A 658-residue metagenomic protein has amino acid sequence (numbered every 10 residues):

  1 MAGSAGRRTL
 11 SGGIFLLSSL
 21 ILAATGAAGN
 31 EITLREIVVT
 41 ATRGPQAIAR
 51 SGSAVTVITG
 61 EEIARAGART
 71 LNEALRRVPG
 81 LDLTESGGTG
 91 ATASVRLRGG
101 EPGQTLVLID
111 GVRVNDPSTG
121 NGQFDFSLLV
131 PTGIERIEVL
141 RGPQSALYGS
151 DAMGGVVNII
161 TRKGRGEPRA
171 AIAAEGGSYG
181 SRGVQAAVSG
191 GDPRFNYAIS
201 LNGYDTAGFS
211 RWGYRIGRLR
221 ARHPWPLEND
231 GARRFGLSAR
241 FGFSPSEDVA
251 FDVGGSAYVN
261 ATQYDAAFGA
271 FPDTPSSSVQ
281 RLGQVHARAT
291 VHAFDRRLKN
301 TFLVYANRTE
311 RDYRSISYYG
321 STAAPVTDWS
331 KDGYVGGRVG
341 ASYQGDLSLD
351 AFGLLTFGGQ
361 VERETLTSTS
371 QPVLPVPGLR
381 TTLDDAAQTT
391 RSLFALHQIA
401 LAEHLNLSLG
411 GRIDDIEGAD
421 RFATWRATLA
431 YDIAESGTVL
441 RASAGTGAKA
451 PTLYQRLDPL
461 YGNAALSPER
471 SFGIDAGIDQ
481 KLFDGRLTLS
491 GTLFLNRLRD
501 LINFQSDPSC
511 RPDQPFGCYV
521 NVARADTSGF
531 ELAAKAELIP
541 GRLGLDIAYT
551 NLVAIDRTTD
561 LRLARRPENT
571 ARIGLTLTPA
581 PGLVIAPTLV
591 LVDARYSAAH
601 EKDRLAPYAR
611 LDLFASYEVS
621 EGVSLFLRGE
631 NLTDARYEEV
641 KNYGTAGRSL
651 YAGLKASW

Functional and structural regions predicted by a protein language model:
L71-A74, A93-R96, T105-L108, F124-V130 (+3 more regions): N-terminal periplasmic accessory domains that precede and gate Gram-negative outer-membrane beta-barrel machines
N72, R76-D116, E135: Extracytoplasmic beta-strand/coil segments of soluble accessory domains associated with Gram-negative outer-membrane
R113-R141, L460: Short acidic/polar hinge/loop motifs at secondary-structure boundaries that mediate gating or recognition
N158, R165-E167, A173-E175, A187-S278: Periplasmic-side early beta-strands and strand-to-turn transitions of outer-membrane beta-barrels
S189, S200, S244, A536 (+2 more regions): Conserved C-terminal beta-signal and adjacent last beta-strands/turns of outer-membrane beta-barrel proteins
T206, S210, E228-R234, D248-N300 (+1 more regions): Flexible loop and strand-edge segments within Gram-negative outer membrane beta-barrel domains
A270-A293, Y334-G337, A386-Q388, D432 (+4 more regions): Outer-membrane beta-barrel signature, preferentially recognizing the C-terminal barrel domain of Gram-negative
A400-L407, F494-R497, C518-A599, T633: Gram-negative outer-membrane beta-barrel transporters
